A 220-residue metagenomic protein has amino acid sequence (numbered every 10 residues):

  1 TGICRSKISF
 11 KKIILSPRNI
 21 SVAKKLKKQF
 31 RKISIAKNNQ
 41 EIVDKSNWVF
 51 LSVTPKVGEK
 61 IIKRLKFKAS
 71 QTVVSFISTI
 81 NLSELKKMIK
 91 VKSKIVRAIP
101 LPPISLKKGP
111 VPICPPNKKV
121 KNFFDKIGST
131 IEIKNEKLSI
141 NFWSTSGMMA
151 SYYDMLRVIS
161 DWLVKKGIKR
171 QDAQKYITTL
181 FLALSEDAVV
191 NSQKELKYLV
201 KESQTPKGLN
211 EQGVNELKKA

Functional and structural regions predicted by a protein language model:
T1, I20-I33, K37-I113, N117: Rossmann-like NAD(P)(H) cofactor-binding subdomain of soluble oxidoreductases
T1-K7, W162: Rossmann-fold NAD(P)-dependent oxidoreductase module
R5-K11, K92-K94: Conserved S-adenosyl-L-methionine
K11-I14, S34: Conserved beta-strand positions in the Rossmann-like core of class I SAM-dependent methyltransferases
I13, A23, I42, G58 (+3 more regions): Small-residue helix-packing motif on alpha-helices
A23, S46, G58, L82 (+5 more regions): A general structural signal for well-ordered alpha-helical segments in protein cores
E84-K94, G109-N191: Internal alpha-helical scaffold of NAD(P)-dependent oxidoreductase catalytic cores
T178, L182-A220: NAD(P)-dependent Rossmann-like dehydrogenase/reductase catalytic/cofactor-binding core
